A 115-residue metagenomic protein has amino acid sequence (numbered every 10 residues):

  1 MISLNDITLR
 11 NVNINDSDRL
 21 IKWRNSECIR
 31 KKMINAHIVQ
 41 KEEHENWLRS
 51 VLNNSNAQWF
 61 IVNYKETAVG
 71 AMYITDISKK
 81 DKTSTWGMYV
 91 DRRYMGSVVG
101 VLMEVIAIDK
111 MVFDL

Functional and structural regions predicted by a protein language model:
M1-I14: Conserved N-terminal entry element of GNAT/NAT acetyltransferase domains
R19, T85, Y89, L102: Amphipathic alpha-helical recognition patches that constitute DNA-binding helices
K22-A36: Helix-loop element at the rim of GNAT/NAT acetyltransferase active sites that forms part of the acceptor-substrate
R24, H44, E104-A107: Polar/charged side chains located within well-ordered beta-strands of beta-rich proteins
H37, E42-R93: Acetyl-CoA-dependent GNAT
S97-K110: Conserved acetyl-CoA-binding loop-helix of GNAT-fold acetyltransferases
F113-L115: Conserved GNAT acetyl-CoA-binding A-motif
